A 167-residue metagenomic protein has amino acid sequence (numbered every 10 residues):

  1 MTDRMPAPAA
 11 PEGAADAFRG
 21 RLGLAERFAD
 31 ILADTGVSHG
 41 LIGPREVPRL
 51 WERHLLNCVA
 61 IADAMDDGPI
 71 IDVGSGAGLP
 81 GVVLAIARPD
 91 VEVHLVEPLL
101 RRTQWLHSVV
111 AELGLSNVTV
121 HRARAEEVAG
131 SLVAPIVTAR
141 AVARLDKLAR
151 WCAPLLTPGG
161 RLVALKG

Functional and structural regions predicted by a protein language model:
M1-I71, A87, R101-V118: Class I SAM-dependent transferase core
H39-G40, P48-R49, A77, R140-A143: Flexible, active-site-adjacent loop/turn segments at secondary-structure boundaries
V59, V82, R150: Active-site phosphate/pyrophosphate- and oxyanion-stabilizing loops and adjacent acidic/basic residues in soluble
V73-S75: Conserved beta-strand/loop positions that form the S-adenosyl-L-methionine
A77-D90: Conserved SAM-binding loop of SAM-dependent methyltransferases across substrates and taxa, primarily the Class I
R88-G167: S-adenosylmethionine
